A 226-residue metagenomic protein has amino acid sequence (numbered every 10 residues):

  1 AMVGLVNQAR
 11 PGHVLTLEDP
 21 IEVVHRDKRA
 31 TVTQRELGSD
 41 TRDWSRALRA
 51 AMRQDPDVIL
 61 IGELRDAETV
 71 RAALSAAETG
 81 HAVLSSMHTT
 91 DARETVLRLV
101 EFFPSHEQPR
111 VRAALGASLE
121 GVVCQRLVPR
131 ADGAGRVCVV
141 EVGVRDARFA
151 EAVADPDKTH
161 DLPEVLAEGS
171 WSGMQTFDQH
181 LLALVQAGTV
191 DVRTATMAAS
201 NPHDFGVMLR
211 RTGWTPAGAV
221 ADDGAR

Functional and structural regions predicted by a protein language model:
A1-R226: Short, flexible helix-loop junctions that flank or precede catalytic/ligand sites
